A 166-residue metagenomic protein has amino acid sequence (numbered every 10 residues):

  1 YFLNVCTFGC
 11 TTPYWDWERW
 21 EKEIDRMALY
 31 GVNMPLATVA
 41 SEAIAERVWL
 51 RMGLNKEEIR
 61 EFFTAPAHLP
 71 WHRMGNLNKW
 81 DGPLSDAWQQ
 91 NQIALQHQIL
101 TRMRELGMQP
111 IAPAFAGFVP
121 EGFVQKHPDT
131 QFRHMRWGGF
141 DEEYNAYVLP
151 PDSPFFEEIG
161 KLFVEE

Functional and structural regions predicted by a protein language model:
F2-E166: Aromatic-lined carbohydrate-binding surfaces of glycoside hydrolases
